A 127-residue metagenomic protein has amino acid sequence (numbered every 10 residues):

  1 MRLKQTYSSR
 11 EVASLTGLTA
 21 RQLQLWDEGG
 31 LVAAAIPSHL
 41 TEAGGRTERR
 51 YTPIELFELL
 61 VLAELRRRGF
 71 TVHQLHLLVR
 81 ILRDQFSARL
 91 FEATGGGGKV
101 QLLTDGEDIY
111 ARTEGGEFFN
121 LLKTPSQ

Functional and structural regions predicted by a protein language model:
M1-F57, R67: Basic helix-turn-helix/winged-helix DNA-binding cores and closely related short helical interaction motifs
M1-T6, G45-R49, P53-Q127: Amphipathic alpha-helical "stalk" segments
